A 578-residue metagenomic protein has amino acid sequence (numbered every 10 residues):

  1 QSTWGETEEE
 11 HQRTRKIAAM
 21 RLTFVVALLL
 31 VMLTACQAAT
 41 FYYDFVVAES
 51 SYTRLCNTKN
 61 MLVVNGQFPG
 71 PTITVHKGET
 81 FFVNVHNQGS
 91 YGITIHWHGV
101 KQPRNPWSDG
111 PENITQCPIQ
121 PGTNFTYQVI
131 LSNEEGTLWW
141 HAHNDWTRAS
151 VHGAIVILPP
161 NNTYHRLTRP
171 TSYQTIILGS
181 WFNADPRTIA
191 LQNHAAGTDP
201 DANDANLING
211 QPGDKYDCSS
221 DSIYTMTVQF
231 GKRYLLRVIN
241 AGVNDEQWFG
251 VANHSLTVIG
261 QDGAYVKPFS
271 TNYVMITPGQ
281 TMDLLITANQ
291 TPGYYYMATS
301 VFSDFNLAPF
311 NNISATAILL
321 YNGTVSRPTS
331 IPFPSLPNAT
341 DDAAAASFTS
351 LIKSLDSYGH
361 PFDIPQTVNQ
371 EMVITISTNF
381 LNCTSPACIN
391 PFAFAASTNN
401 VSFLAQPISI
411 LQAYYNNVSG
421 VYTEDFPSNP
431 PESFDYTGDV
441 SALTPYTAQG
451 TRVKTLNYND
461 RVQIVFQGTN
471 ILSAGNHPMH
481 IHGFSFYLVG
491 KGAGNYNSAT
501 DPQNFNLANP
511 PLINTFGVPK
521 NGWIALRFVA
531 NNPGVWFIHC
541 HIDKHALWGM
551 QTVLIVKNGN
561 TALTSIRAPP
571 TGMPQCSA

Functional and structural regions predicted by a protein language model:
Q1, P103-N105, A205, A562-A578: C-terminal helix/juxtamembrane-tail motif
R21-A38: Cleavable N-terminal signal peptides of Sec/SRP-targeted secreted and luminal proteins
F41-L167, D245-V274, Y295-N311, S385-K520 (+3 more regions): Histidine- and aromatic-enriched segments that form or immediately flank copper-ligand environments
P160-Q174, T324-P337, N560-P569: Low-complexity, Pro/Ser/Thr- and charge-rich linker/hinge segments at domain boundaries
T171-R233, R237-G242, I352, Q370 (+3 more regions): Acidic-aromatic/histidine active-site loop/patch
I239, D283-Y296: A conserved active-site cap/scaffold subdomain adjacent to cofactor or substrate pockets
G279: Ligand-binding face of N-terminal immunoglobulin V-set domains in extracellular IgSF glycoproteins
